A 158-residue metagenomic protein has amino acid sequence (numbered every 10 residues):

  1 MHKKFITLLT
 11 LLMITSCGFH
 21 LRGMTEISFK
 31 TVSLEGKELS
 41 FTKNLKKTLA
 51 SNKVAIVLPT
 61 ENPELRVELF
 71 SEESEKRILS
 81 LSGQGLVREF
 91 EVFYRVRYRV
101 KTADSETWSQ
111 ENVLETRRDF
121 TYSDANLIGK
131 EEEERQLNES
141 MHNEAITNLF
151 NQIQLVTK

Functional and structural regions predicted by a protein language model:
M1-K4: Positively charged n-region of N-terminal signal peptides that target proteins for export
M13-S16: C-terminal motif of bacterial Sec signal peptides marking the signal peptidase cleavage site
G18-H20: Bacterial signal peptide processing site
I27-T48: Post-signal peptide N-terminal segment of mature Sec-exported envelope proteins
L49, K53, V100-D104, D124 (+1 more regions): Sec/Tat-exported extracytoplasmic proteins
A55-L65: Short acidic low-complexity segments
E68-V113, F120-R135, T147: Surface-exposed short loop/turn segments
E133-V156: Short, well-ordered alpha-helical segments
